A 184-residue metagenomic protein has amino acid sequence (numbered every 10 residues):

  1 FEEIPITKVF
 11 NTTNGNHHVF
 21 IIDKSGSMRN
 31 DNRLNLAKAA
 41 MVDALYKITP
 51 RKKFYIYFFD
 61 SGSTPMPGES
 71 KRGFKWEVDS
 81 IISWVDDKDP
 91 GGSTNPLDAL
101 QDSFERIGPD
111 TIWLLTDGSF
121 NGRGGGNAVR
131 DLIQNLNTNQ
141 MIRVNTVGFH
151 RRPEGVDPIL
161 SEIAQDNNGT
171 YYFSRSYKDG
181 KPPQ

Functional and structural regions predicted by a protein language model:
F1-V19, G26-R33, R72: Acidic, polar low-complexity linker/tail segments
I6, M28-N30, T94-Q101, D110 (+3 more regions): Scaffold/interface architecture of coatomer-like assemblies
T13-V19, T49-R51, I107, N139-V144: Extracytoplasmic
V19-I22, Y55-F58, T111-L114, R143-G148 (+1 more regions): Structural recognition of the beta-strand scaffold that forms the well-ordered cores of secreted hydrolase catalytic
N35-Y57: An active-site-proximal "capping" alpha-helix that borders the catalytic cofactor pocket
K38-L45, V78-I82, P96-F104, G126-I133 (+1 more regions): Extracytoplasmic/secreted envelope proteins and their assembly/folding machinery, especially bacterial periplasmic
T64, E69, G73-W113, F120-N121 (+1 more regions): Von Willebrand factor
D86-P90, G118-K178, P183: VWA/integrin I-like adhesion module and closely mimicked acidic/polar interface patches used
